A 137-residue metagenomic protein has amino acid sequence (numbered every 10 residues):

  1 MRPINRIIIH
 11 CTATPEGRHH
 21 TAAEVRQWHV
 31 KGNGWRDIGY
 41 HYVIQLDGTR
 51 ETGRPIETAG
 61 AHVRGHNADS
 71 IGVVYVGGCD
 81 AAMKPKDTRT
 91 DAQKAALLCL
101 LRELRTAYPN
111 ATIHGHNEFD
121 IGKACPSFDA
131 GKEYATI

Functional and structural regions predicted by a protein language model:
M1-D37: Cell wall/extracellular polymer interaction/catalysis modules
M1-T12, E16, L46-R50, P55 (+2 more regions): Basic/polar, cationic surfaces and motifs that engage anionic cell-wall and phosphate/carboxylate ligands
A59-V63: Flexible, surface-exposed loop/gating regions in the mature catalytic domains of secreted/periplasmic hydrolases
